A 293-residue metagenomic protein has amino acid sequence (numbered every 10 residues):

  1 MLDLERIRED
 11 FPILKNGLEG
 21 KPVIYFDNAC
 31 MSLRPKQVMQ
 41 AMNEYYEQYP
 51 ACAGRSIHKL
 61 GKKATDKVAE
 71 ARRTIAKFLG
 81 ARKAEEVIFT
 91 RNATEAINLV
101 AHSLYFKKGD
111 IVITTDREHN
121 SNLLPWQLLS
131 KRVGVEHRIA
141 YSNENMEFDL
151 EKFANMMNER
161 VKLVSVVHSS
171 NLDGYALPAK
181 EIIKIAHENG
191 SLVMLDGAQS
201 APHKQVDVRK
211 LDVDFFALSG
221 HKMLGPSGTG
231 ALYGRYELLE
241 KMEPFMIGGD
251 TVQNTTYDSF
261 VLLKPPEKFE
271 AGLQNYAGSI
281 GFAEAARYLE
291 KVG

Functional and structural regions predicted by a protein language model:
M1-G293: Pyridoxal 5′-phosphate
